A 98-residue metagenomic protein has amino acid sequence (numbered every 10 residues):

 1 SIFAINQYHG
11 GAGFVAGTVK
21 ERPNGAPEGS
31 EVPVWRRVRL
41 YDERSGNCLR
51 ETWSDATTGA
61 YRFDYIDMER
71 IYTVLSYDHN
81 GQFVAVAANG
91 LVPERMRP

Functional and structural regions predicted by a protein language model:
S1-G29: Beta-strand-rich domain onsets/edges
F14, W35-R37, I71: Exposed beta-strand and adjacent loop surfaces of beta-rich binding modules that mediate intermolecular recognition
R22-S45: Short, ordered, surface-exposed loop/turn motifs in non-cytosolic proteins
G25, S45-C48, G81-V84: Residue-level signal for glycine
R44-A60: Short, acidic Ser/Thr/Gly-rich low-complexity loop/linker segments typical of extracellular and cell-surface proteins
R62-T73: Short Pro-Gly-centered beta-turn/loop motif in secreted/extracellular proteins
H79-P98: Structured interaction patches on ligand/partner-binding surfaces of diverse proteins
